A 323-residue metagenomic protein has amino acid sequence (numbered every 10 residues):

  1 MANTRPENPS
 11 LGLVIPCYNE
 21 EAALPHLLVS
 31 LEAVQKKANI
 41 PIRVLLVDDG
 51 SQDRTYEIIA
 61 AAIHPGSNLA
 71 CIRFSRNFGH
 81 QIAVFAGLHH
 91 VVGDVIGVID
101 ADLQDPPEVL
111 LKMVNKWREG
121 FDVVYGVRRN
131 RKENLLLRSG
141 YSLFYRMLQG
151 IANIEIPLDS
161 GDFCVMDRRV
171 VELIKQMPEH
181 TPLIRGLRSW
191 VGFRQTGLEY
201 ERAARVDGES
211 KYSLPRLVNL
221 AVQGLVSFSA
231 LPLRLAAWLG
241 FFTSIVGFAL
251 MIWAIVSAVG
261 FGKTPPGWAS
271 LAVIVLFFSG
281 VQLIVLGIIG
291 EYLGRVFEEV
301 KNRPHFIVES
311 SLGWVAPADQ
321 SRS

Functional and structural regions predicted by a protein language model:
M1-E133: Structured catalytic core of nucleotide-sugar glycosyltransferases
A2-S10, L183-S323: Hydrophobic helical membrane-anchoring modules
P6-N8, N39, V91, L158 (+3 more regions): A generic fold-level signal
P16, F74-R76, C164, A237 (+2 more regions): Short conserved micro-motifs on helix faces and helix-strand junctions that flank and scaffold key functional residues
L27-S30, V34, I58, M113 (+6 more regions): A ubiquitous structural signal for well-ordered alpha-helices
A70-R76, H80-H90, Q104-L187, A203-V222: Acceptor/aglycone-binding surface of glycosyltransferases and processive sugar-polymer synthases
